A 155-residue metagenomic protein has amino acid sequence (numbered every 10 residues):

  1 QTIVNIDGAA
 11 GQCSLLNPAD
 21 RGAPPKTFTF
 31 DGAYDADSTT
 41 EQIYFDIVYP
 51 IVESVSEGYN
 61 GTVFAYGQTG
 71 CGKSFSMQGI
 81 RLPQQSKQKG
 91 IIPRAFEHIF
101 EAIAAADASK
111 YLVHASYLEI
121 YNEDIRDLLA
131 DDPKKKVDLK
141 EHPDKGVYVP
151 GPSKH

Functional and structural regions predicted by a protein language model:
Q1-H155: Microtubule-binding structural modules
